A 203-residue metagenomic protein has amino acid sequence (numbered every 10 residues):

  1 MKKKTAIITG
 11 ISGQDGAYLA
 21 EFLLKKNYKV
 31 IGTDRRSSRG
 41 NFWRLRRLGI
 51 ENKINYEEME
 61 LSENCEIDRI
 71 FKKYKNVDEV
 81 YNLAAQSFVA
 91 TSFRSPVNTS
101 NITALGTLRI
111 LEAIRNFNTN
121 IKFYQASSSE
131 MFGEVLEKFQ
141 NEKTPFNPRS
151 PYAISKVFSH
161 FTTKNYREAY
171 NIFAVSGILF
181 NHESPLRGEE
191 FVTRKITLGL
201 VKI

Functional and structural regions predicted by a protein language model:
M1-S184: N-terminal Rossmann-like NAD(P)+-binding domain of SDR-like oxidoreductases, especially those catalyzing
V157, H182-L198: Glycine/proline-rich active-site loop of Rossmann-fold NAD(P)-dependent oxidoreductases
E168, R194-I203: Alpha-helical substrate-binding/gating segment
